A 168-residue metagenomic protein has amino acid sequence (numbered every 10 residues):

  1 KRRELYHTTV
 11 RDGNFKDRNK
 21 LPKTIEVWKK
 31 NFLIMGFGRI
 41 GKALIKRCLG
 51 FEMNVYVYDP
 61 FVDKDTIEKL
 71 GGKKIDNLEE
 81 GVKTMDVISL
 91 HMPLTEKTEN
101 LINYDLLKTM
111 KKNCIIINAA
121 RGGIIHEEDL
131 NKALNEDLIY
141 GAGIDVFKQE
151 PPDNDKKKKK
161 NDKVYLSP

Functional and structural regions predicted by a protein language model:
K1-N31, A43: Phosphate-binding beta-alpha-beta segment of Rossmann-like dinucleotide-binding domains, i.e., the NAD(P)
T24-W28, L49, K108-T109, K158: Short, flexible hinge/linker loops that cap or flank conserved catalytic cores
N31, M53-N54: Residues at the starts of beta-strands that form the adenosine-phosphate
F37-G38: Glycine-rich Rossmann-fold phosphate-binding loop(s) that bind the pyrophosphate of adenine dinucleotide cofactors
I45, L49, L134-N135: Gly/Ala-rich phosphate-binding loop of Rossmann-like dinucleotide-binding domains, activating on the conserved
V57: Conserved SAM-binding motif I beta-strand of class I
V62-K157: Rossmann-like adenosine-cofactor binding region
K157-P168: Short FAD-binding loop at a beta-strand-to-alpha-helix junction that anchors the flavin cofactor in diverse
